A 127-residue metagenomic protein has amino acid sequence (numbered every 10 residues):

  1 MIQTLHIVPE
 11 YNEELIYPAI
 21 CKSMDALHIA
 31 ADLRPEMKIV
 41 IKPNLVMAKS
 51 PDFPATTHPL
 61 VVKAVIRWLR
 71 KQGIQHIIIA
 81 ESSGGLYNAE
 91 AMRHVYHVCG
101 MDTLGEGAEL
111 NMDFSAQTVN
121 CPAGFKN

Functional and structural regions predicted by a protein language model:
M1-N127: N-terminal and secondary-structure boundary signal
